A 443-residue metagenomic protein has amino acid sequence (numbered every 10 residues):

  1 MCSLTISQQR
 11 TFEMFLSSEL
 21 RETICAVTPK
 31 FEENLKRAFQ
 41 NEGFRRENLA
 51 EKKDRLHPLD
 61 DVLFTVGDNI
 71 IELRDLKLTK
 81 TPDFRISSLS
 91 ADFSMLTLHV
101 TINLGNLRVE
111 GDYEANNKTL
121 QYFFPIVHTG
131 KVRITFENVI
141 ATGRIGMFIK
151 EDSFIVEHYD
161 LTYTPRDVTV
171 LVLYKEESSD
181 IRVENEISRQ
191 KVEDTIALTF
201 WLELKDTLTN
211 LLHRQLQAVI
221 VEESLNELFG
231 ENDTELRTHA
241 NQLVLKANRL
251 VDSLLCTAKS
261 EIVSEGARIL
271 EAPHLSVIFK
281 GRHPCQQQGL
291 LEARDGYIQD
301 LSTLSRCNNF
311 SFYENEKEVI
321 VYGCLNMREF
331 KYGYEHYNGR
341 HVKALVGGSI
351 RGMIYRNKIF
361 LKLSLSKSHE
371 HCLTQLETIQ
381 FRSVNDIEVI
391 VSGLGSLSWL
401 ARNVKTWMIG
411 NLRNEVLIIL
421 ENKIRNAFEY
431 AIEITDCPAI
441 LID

Functional and structural regions predicted by a protein language model:
C2-E157, L161-T164, H213, Q217-Q375 (+5 more regions): Tubular lipid-binding modules of the TULIP superfamily
I149-E223, S366-C437: Extended amphipathic ligand-handling, pore-lining, and cofactor/metal-binding catalytic surfaces
